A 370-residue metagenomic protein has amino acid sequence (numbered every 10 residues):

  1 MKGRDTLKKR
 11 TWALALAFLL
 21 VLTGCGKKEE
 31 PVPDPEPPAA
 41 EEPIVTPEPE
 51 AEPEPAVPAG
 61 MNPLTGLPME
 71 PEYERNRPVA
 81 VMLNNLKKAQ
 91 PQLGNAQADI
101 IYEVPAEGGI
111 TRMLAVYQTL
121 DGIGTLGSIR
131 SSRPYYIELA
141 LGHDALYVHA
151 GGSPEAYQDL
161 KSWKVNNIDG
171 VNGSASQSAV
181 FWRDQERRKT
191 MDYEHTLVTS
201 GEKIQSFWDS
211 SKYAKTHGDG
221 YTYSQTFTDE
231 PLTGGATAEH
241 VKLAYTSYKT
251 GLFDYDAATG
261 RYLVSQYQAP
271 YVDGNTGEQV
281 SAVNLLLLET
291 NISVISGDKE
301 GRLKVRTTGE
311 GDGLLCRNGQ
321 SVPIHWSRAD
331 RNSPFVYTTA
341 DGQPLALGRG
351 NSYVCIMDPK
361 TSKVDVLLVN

Functional and structural regions predicted by a protein language model:
M1-L7: N-terminal secretory signal peptides that target proteins for export/translocation
K8-K9, L303: Hydrophobic alpha-helical segments, principally membrane-spanning helices and signal/leader peptides
K9-A15: Sec-dependent signal peptide recognition, specifically the positively charged N-region followed immediately by
V21-G24: C-terminal motif of bacterial Sec signal peptides marking the signal peptidase cleavage site
G26-K28: Bacterial signal peptide processing site
E30-I44, E50-A98, Y102, E107-N370: A surface/extracellular/periplasmic glyco- and lipid-processing/surface-interacting theme
